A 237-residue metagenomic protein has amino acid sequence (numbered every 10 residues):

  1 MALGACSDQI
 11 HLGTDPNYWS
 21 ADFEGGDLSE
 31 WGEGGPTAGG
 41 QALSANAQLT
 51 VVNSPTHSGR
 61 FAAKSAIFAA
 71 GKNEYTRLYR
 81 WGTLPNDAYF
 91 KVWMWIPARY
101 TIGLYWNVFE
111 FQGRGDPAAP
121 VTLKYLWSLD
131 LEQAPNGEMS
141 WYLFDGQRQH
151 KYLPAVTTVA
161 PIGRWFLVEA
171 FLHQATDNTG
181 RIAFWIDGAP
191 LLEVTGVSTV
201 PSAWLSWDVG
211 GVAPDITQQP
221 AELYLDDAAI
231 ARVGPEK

Functional and structural regions predicted by a protein language model:
C6-G40: Extracellular carbohydrate-recognition regions
G25, F68, G82-D87, W93-T101 (+1 more regions): Solvent-exposed strand-to-loop "edge" motifs in beta-rich extracellular domains
D27-A62: Extracellular glycan-recognition surfaces and repeat-rich motifs
A62-K91, T122-L126, Q147-A155, V209-G210: Secreted extracellular polysaccharide-interacting domains
F109-D145: Glycan-recognition/cleft segments
D145-L167: Short, aromatic/His-centered strand-loop micro-motif at the edge of beta-sheets
L167-G196: Carbohydrate-binding surfaces in secreted/extracellular proteins
V194-D227: Flexible glycan-contacting loops in extracellular carbohydrate-active proteins
